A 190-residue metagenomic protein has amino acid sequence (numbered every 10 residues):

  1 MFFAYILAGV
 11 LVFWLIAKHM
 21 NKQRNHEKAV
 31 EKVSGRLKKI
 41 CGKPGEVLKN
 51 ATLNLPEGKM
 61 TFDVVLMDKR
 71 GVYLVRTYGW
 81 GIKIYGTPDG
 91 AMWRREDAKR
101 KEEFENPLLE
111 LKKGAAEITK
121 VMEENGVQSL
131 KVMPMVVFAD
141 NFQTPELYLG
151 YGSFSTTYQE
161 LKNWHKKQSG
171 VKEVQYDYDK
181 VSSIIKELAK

Functional and structural regions predicted by a protein language model:
M1-M60, M67-V72, Y78-K83, M92-R94 (+1 more regions): Surface-exposed interaction regions that form or flank ligand-binding interfaces
